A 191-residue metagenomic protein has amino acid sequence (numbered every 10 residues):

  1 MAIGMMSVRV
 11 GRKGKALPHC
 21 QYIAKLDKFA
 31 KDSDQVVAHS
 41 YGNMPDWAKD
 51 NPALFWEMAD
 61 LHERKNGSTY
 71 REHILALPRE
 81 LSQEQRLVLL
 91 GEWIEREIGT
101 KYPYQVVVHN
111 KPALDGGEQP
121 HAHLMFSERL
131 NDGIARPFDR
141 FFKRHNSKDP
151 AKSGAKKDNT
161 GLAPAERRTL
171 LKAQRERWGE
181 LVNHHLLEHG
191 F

Functional and structural regions predicted by a protein language model:
M1-F191: N-terminal nicking endonuclease/strand-transfer module with a His-rich metal-binding environment and a catalytic Tyr
